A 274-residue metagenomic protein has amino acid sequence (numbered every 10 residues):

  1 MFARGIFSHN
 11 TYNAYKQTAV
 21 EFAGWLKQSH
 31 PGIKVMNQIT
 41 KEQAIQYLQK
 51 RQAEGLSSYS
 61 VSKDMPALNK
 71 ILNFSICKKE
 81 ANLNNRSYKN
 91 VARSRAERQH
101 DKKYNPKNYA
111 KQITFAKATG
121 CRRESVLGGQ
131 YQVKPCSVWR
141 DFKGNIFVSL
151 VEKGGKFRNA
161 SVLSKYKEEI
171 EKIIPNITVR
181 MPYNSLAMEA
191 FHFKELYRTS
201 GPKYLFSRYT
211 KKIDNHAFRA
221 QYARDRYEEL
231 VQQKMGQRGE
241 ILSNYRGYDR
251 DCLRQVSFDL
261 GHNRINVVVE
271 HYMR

Functional and structural regions predicted by a protein language model:
M1-R86: N-terminal core-binding DNA-recognition domain of tyrosine recombinases/integrases
E80-P106, G154-K165: DNA breakage-rejoining catalytic core of tyrosine-based enzymes
A96-E124, G247-R250: Basic, Lys/Arg- and aromatic-enriched nucleic-acid-binding interface segment
A116, L127, S257-F258: The alpha-helix within a helix-turn-helix
G128-K172: Conserved tyrosine-mediated DNA breakage-rejoining catalytic core shared by Y-recombinases
V133-S137, H262-V268: Short, basic interhelical loop/turn and adjoining N-cap of the next helix at nucleic-acid- or acidic-partner-contacting
L163-V231: Active-site/catalytic core of tyrosine-dependent DNA strand-transfer enzymes
A217-H262: C-terminal catalytic core of tyrosine-transesterase DNA break-rejoin enzymes
